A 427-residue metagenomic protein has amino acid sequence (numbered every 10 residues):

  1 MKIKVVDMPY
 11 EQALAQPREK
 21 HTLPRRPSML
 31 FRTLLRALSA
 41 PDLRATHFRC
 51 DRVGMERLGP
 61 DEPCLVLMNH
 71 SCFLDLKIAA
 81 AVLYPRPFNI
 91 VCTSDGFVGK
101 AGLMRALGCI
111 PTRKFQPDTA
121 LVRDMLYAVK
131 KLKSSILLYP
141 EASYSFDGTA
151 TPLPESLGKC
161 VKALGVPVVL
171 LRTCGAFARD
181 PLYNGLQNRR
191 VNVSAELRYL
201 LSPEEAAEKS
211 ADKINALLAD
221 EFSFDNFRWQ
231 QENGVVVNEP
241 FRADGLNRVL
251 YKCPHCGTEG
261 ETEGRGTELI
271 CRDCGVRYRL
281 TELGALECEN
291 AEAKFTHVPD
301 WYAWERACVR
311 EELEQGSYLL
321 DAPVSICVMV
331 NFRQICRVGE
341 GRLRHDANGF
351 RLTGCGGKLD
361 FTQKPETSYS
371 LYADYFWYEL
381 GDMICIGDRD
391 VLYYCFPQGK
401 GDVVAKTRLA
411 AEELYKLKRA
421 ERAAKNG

Functional and structural regions predicted by a protein language model:
Q16-S39: Helix-enriched interaction subdomains in cytosolic or periplasmic regions, typified by TIR/SEFIR signaling/NADase cores
P27-M29, L43-A216, E232-N233, P240 (+9 more regions): Soluble catalytic domains of membrane acyltransferases
V191-E259, R389-D402, T407: A broadly conserved sequence feature marking short terminus-proximal activation segments in nucleic acid-centric
N238-E292: Cys/His-rich short segments
R265, D346-N348, L380: Structural motif
R277, Q334-C336, G357-F361, D388-D402: Short, surface-exposed beta-strand/loop "edge" segments at domain boundaries and coil↔beta transitions
R277-K358: Long, charge-rich boundary regions
T367-G427: Acidic, Ser/Thr- and proline-rich intrinsically disordered linker/docking segments of eukaryotic scaffolds
